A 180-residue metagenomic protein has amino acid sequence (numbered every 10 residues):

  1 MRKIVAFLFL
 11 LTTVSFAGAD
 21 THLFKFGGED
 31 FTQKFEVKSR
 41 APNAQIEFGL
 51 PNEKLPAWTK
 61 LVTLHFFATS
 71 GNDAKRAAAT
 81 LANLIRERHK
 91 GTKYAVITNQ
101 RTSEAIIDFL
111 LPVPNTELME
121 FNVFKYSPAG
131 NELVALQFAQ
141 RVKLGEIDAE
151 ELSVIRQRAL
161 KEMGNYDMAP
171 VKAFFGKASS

Functional and structural regions predicted by a protein language model:
K3-T13: Sec-dependent N-terminal signal peptides
V14-A19: Sec/Tat signal peptide C-region and signal peptidase I cleavage site
D20-F35, T80-E87: Amphipathic alpha-helical segments
E29-T69: Secretory pathway targeting signatures of secreted, lumenal, and periplasmic proteins
F35, I85-T92, M163, D167-P170: Sec/Tat-exported extracytoplasmic proteins
Q45, R101-D108: Short, hydrophobic/aromatic-rich segments at coil-to-beta transitions
K60-S103: Mid-chain, structured segments of secreted extracytoplasmic proteins
D108-S179: Short, well-structured beta-strand
